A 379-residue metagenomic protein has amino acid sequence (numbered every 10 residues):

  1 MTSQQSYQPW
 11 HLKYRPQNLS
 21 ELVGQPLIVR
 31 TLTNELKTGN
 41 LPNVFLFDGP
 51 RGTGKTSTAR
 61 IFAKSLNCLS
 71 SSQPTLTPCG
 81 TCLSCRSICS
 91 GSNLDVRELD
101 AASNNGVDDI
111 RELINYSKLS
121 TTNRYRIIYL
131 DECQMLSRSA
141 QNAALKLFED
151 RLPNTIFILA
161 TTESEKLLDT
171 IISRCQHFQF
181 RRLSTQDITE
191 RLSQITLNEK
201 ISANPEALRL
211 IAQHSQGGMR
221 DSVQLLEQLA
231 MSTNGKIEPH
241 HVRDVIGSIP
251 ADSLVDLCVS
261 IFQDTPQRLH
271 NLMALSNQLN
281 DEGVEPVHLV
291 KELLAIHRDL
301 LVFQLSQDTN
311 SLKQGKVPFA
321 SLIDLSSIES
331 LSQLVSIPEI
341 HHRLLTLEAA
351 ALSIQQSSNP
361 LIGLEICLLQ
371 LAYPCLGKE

Functional and structural regions predicted by a protein language model:
M1-H177, I195: P-loop/Walker A NTP-binding region and its immediately flanking N-terminal helices in P-loop NTPase folds
S90, L94, E112, A160 (+1 more regions): Extended, largely alpha-helical regulatory/partner-binding modules appended to the mid-to-C-terminal parts
